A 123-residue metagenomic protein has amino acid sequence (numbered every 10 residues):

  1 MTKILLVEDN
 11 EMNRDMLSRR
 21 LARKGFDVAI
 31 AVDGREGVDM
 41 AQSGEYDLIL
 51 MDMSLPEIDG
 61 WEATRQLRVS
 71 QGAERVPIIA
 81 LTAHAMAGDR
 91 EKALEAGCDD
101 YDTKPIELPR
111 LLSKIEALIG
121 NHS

Functional and structural regions predicted by a protein language model:
E8: Conserved acidic carboxylate
D15-R23: Charged docking surfaces used in two-component/phosphorelay signaling
S18, I106-I115: C-terminal output helix
G25-V32, M40: Short hydrophobic/Thr-rich beta-strand motif most characteristic of the beta2 strand and flanking loop of CheY-like
E45-L50, L55: Active-site beta3 strand of CheY-like receiver
P56, E74, M86: The feature encodes the CheY-like receiver
